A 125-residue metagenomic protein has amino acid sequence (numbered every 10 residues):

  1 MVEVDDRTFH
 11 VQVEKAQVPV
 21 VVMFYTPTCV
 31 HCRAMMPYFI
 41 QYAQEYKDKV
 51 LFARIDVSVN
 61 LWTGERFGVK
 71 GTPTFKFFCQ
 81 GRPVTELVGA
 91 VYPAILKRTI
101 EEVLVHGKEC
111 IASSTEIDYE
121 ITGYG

Functional and structural regions predicted by a protein language model:
V2-P19: A short beta-strand-turn-helix
Q17, Y25-T28, G71: Short pre-active-site segment immediately N-terminal to redox-active cysteine/selenocysteine motifs in thiol-based
V21-V22, F52, F75: Hydrophobic beta-strand anchors of alpha/beta hydrolase catalytic cores
C29-C32, F75: The canonical Cys-X-X-Cys-His
H31-Y46: Typically the conserved alpha-helix immediately C-terminal to a functionally engaged Cys/Sec in thioredoxin-like
V57-T63: Structural microenvironment flanking redox-active thiols in thiol-disulfide oxidoreductases
R66-K70: A short glycine-leucine-enriched loop at secondary-structure breakpoints that most characteristically corresponds
G71, K76-Y119: Non-catalytic, surface beta->alpha helical segment in thiol-disulfide oxidoreductase systems
